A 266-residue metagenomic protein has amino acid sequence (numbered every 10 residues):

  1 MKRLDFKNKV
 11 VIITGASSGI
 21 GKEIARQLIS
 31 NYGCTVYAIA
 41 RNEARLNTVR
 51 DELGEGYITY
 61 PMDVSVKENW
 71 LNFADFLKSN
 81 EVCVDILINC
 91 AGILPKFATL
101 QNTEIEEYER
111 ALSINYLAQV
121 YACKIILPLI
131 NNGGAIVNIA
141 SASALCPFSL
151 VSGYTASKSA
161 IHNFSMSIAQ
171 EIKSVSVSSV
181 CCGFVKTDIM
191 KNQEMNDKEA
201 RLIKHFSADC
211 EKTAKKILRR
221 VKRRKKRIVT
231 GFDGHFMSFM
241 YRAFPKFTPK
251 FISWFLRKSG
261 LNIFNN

Functional and structural regions predicted by a protein language model:
S17-S18: Conserved glycine-rich cofactor-binding loop
G33-T48: Conserved glycine-rich Rossmann-like NAD(P)H-binding loop of the short-chain dehydrogenase/reductase
A44, M62-N72, I105: The beta1-alpha1 cofactor-binding region of Rossmann-like NAD(H)/NADP(H)-dependent oxidoreductases
A98-L100, E104-E109: Substrate-binding pocket helix/loop in short-chain dehydrogenase/reductase
C123, S157: Active-site helix of classical SDR
S141: Residue(s) in the substrate-gating loop at a strand-loop-helix junction that position the organic substrate next
Q170-F232: SDR active-site lid
